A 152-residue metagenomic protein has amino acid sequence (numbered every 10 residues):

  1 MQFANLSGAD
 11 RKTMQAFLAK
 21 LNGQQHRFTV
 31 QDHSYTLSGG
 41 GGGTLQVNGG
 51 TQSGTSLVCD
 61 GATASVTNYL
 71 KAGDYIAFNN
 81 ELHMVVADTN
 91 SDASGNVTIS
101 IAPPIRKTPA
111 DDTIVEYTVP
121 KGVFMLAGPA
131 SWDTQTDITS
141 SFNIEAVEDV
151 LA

Functional and structural regions predicted by a protein language model:
Q2-A152: Extracellular/virion structural assembly segments
